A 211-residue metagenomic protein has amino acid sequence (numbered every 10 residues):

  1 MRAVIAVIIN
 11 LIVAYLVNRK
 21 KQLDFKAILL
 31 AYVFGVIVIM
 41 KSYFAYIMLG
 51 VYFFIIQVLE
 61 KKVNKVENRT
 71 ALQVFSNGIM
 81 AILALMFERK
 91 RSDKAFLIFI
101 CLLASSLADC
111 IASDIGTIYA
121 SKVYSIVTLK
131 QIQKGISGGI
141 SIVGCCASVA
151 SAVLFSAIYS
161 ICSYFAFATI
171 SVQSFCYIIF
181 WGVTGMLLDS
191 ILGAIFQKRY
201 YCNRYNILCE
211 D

Functional and structural regions predicted by a protein language model:
R2-D211: Interhelical loop and helix-boundary elements at the membrane-water interface of polytopic inner-membrane proteins
